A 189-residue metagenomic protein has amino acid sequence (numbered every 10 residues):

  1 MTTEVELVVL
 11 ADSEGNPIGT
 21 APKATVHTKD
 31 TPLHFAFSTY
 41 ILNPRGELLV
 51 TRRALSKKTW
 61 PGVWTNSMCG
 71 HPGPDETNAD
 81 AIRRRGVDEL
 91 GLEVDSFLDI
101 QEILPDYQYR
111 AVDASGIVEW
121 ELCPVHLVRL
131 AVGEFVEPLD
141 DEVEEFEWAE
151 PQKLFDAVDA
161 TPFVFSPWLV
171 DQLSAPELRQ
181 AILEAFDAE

Functional and structural regions predicted by a protein language model:
T2-S38, L42-R45: Acidic, metal-coordinating catalytic segment for phosphate/diphosphate chemistry, firing primarily on the Nudix
N16, D80, R84, D88 (+1 more regions): Replace "anionic and nucleotidyl ligands
T25, G62, Y107-E189: Nudix hydrolase/Nudix homology domain
V26-A36, E47-E89: Conserved Nudix-box catalytic region and its N-terminal flanking loop in Nudix hydrolases and closely related
T39, M68, E102, P124-H126: A structural signal for short, well-ordered beta-strand segments
V87-D95, A131, F135: Alpha-helix capping at helix-to-loop junctions
E93-L104: A short coil-to-beta-strand element that immediately follows conserved catalytic motifs
